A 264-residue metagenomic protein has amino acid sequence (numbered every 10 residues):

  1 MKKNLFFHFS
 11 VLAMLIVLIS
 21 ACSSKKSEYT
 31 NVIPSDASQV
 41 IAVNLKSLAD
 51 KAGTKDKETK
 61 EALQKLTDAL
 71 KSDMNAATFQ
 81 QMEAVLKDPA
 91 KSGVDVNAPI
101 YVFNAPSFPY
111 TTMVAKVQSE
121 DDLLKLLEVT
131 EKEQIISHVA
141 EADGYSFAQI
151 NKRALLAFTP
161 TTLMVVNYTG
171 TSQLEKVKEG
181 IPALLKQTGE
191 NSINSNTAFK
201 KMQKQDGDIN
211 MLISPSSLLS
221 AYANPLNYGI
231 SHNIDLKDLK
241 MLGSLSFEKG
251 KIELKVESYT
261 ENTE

Functional and structural regions predicted by a protein language model:
M1-V11: Bacterial N-terminal signal peptides that target proteins for export
V17-A21: C-terminal motif of bacterial Sec signal peptides marking the signal peptidase cleavage site
C22-I135, E141-F147, E190-D235, K249-E264: Structural boundary/hinge residues at secondary-structure and domain interfaces
I41, F147-A183: A short, solvent-exposed beta-edge/loop patch
I41, G243-S244: Extended lipid/amphipathic-ligand handling interfaces
D122-L123, T130-S137, V166, S172-E190: A short alpha->loop->secondary-structure connector
I135-A140, A154-F158, S244-L245: Short, exposed beta-strand/loop patches in secreted or surface proteins that constitute
